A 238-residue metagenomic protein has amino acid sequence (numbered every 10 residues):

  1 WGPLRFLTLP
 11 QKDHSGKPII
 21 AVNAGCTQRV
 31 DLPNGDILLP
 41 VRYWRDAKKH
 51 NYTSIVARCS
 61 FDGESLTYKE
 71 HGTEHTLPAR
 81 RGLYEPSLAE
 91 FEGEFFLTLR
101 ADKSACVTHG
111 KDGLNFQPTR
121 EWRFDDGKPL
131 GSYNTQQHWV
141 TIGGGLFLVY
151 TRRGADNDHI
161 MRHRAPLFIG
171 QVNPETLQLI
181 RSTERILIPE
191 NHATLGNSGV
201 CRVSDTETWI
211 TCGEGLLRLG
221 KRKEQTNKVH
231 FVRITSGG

Functional and structural regions predicted by a protein language model:
W1-V22, V30-E85, A89-G131, G145 (+2 more regions): Beta-rich carbohydrate-recognition and catalytic domains
G25-Q28, Y84-S87, T135-H138, T194-G199: Beta-propeller and closely related beta-sheet repeat lectin domains
W139-I142, L146: Active-site-adjacent segment of 2-oxoglutarate/Fe(II) JmjC oxygenases
